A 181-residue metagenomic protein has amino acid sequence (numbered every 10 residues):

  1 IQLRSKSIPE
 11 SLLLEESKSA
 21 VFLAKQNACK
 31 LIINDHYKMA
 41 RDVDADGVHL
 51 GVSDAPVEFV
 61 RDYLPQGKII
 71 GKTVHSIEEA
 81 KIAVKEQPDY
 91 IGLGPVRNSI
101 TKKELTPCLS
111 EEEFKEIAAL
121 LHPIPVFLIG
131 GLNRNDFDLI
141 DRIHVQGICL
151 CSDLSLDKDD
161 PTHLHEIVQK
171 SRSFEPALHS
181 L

Functional and structural regions predicted by a protein language model:
I1, V48, I91: Receiver (REC) domain switch-region micro-motif
Q2-L12, P95-K103: Glycine-rich, proline-tolerant flexible connector loops at the mouths of alpha/beta enzymes
R4-K6, H36, G51, T73-H75 (+1 more regions): Anionic group-transfer/hydrolysis microenvironments
S7-S11, R134, D157-K158: Loop/helix-junction capping segments adjacent to catalytic residues or to phosphate/diphosphate-binding pockets
L13-I32, V52, E58-S76, T106-L128 (+2 more regions): Alpha-helix-loop-beta-strand connector modules within alpha/beta enzyme cores
L31-D46, H75-D89, A119-H122, V126-L128 (+3 more regions): Catalytic cores of alpha/beta
V52-D62, G92-L105, F137-F174: Glycine-rich phosphate-binding active-site loops on the catalytic face of alpha/beta enzymes
